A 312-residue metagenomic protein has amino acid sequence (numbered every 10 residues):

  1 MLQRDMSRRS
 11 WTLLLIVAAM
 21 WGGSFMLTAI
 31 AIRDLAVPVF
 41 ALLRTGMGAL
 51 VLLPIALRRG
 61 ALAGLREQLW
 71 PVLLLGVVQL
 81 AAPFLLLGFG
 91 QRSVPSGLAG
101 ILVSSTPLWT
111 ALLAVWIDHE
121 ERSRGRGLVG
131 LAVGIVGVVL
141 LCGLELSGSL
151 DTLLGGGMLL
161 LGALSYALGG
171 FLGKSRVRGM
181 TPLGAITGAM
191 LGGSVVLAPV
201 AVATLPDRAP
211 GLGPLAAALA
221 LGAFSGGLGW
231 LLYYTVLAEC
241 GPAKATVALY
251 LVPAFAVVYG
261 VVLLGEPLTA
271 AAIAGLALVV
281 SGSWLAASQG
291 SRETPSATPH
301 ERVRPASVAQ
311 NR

Functional and structural regions predicted by a protein language model:
M1-L42, F89, G148-S175, P299-R312: Glycine-/small-residue-enriched transmembrane alpha-helix faces in small-molecule transporters and effluxers
L2-R4, T45-G46, G143-L144, A198 (+2 more regions): C-terminal-most transmembrane helix of multi-pass membrane proteins
M6-W11, R33-L42, G64-W70, L128 (+3 more regions): Juxtamembrane helix-entry segments on the extracytoplasmic side of multipass membrane proteins
A19-T28, L53-V103, L113, L140 (+1 more regions): Specific transmembrane alpha-helical segments of multi-pass solute transporters/efflux pumps, especially DMT/EamA
V39-L50, V78-Q79, F84-R122, R126 (+2 more regions): Specific alpha-helical transmembrane segments that line the substrate/conduction pathway and gating interfaces
L43, L80, A99-S105, G170-V195 (+1 more regions): Helix-helix packing/entry segments at the starts of transmembrane helices
L52, L73, S105, L113 (+6 more regions): Hydrophobic transmembrane alpha-helices of multi-pass small-molecule transport proteins
L52, T110-W116, L131-G134, G148-T204 (+3 more regions): Transmembrane alpha-helical segments that form core, pore/gating elements of small-molecule transporters/exporters
